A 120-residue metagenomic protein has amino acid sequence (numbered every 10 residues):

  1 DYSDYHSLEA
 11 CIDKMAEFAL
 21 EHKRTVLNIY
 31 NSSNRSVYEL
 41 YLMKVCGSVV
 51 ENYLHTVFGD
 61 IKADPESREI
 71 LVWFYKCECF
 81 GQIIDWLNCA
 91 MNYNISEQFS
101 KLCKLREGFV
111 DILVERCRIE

Functional and structural regions predicted by a protein language model:
D1-T25: Hydrophobic alpha-helical connector segments
K14-E17, R35-D60, E66-F80, D111: Amphipathic alpha-helical packing segments from all-alpha helical-bundle domains
V26-L27, Y53: Short, structured loop/turn "capping" segments at alpha-beta junctions
L27-I29, Y38, I95: Short, hydrophobic secondary-structure boundary micro-motifs
H55, E69, K76-C77, I84-E120: C-terminal peripheral helix-coil segments that are non-catalytic and often amphipathic
